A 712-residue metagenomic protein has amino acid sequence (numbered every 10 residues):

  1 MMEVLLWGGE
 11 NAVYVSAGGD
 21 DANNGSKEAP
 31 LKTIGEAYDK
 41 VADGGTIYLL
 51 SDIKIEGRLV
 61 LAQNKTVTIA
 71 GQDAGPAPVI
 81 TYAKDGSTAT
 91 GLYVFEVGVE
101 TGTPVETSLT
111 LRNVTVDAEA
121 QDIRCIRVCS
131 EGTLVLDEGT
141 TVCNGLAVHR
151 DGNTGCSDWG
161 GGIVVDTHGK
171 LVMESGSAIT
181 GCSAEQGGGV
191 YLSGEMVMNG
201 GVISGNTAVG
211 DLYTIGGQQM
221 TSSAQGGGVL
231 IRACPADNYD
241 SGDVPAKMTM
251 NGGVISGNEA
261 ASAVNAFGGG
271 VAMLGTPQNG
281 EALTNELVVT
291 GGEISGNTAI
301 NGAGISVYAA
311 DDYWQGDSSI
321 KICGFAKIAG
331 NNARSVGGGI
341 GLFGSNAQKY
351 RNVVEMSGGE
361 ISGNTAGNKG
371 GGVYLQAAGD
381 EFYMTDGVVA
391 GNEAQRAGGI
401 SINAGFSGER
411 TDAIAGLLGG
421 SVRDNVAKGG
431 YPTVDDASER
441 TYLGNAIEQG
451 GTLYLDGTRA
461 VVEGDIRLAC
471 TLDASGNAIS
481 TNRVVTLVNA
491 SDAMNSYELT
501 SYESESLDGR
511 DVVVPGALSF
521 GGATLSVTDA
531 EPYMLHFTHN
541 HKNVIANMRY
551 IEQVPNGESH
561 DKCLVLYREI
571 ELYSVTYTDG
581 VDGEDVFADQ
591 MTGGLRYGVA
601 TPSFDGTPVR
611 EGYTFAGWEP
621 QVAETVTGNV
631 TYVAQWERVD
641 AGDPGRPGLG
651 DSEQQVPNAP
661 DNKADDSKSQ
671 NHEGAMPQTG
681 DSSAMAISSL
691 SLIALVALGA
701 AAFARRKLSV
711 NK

Functional and structural regions predicted by a protein language model:
M1-E36, E584-V586: Right-handed parallel beta-helix/beta-solenoid
M1-S16, G419-V575, E619-P620, V639-D651 (+2 more regions): Extracellular/surface-exposed low-complexity segments
V13-A17, K32, E36-I55, V67-D73 (+2 more regions): Glycine-rich repeat segments that build the extracellular carbohydrate-interaction surface of secreted and virion
A17-G18, L31, G476, R483-N489 (+2 more regions): Secondary-structure capping and domain/repeat boundary segments
I34-V41, K54-Q63, I69, E96-E100 (+6 more regions): Short, T/G/N/S-enriched strand-turn elements that build extracellular solenoid repeat scaffolds
D39-D43, K54-T68, V79-L134, G152-H168 (+6 more regions): Extracellular beta-strand-rich solenoid/capping regions of secreted or surface-exposed proteins that bind or remodel
A70, P78, T107-A118, T133-A147 (+11 more regions): Right-handed parallel beta-helix
A694-K712: C-terminal membrane-anchoring or membrane-association module
